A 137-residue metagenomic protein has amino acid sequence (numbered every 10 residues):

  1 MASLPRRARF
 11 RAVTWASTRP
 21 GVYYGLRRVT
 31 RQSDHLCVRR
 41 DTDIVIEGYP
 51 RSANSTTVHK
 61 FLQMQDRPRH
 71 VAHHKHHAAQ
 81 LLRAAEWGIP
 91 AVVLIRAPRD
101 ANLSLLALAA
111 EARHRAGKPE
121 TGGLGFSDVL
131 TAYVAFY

Functional and structural regions predicted by a protein language model:
A2-Y137: PAPS-dependent sulfotransferase catalytic domain
